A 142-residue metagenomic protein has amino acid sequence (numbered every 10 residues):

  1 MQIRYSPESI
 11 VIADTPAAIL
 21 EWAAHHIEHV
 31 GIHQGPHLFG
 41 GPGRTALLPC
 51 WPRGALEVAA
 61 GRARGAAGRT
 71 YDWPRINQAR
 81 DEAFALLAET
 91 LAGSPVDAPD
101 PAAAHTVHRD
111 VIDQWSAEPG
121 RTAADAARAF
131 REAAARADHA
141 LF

Functional and structural regions predicted by a protein language model:
Q2-P36, P42-R44, L56-E57, G61-F142: Charged interaction scaffolds used for protein-protein
A46-L48: Short, low-complexity cationic-aromatic patches
